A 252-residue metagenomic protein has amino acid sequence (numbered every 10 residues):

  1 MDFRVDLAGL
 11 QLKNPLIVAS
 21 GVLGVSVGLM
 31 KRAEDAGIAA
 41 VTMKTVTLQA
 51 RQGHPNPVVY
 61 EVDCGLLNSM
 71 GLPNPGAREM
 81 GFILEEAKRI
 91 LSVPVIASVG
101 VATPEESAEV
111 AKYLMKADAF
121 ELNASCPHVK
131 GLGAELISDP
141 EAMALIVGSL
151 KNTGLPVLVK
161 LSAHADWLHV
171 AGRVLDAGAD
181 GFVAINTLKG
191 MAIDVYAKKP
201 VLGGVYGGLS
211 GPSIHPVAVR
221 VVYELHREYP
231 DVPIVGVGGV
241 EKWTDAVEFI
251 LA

Functional and structural regions predicted by a protein language model:
M1-V95, V101-E105: N-terminal capping/small domains of soluble enzymes
Q11-I17, I90-A97, N152-S162, R227-V237: Short beta-strand/loop segments at the ligand-binding rim of alpha/beta enzyme cores
V18, V41, M80, A97 (+6 more regions): Conserved, mostly hydrophobic/aromatic
G21-L23, V46, G100-A102, S125-P127 (+3 more regions): Active-site beta-loop-alpha junctions enriched in small/polar residues
V27-A33, E105-K116, H164-A177, E224-D231 (+1 more regions): Catalytic cores of alpha/beta
E34-D35, L84-L91, A111-D118, G148-N152 (+1 more regions): Acidic (Asp/Glu)-rich catalytic clusters
A39-H54, D118-C126, D180-L188: Non-cysteine beta-strand/loop elements that form the S-adenosyl-L-methionine
L66-L67, P127-E141, V170-V232: Glycine/Thr-rich beta-alpha phosphate-binding loop at enzyme active sites
